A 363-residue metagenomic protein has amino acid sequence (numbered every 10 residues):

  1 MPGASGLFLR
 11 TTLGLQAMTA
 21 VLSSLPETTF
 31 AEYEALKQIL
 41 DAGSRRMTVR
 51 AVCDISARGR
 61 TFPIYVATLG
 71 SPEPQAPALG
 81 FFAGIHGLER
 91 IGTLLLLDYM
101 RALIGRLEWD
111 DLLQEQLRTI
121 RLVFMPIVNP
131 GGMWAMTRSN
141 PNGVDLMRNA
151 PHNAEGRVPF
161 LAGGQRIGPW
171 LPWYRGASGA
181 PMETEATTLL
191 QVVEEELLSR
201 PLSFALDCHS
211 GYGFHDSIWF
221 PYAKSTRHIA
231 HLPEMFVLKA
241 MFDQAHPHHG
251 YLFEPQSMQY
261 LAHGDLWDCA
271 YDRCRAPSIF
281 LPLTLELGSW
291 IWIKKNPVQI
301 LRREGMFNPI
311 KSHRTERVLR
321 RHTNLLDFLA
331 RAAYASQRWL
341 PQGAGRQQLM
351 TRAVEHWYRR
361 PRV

Functional and structural regions predicted by a protein language model:
M1, F8-I39, G43-R46, F160-S210 (+1 more regions): C-terminal accessory segments enriched in acidic
V49-R60: N-terminal cap/lid segment of alpha/beta-hydrolase-fold proteins
V66-Q75: Short beta-strand-to-loop junctions in surface cap/lid or active-site-entrance loops
Q75-A76, I91-S139: Short helix-loop-beta-strand segments that form the rim/entrance of peptidase-like active sites
P77-G84: Short beta-strand element of the alpha/beta-hydrolase
G84, F124, L146, L206-H209: Divalent metal-coordination and catalytic microenvironments
H86, V128-N129, G211, G288: Catalytic metal-binding/acid-base residues of hydrolase active sites
P126-P169: Surface-exposed loop and adjacent secondary-structure segments within mature catalytic domains
